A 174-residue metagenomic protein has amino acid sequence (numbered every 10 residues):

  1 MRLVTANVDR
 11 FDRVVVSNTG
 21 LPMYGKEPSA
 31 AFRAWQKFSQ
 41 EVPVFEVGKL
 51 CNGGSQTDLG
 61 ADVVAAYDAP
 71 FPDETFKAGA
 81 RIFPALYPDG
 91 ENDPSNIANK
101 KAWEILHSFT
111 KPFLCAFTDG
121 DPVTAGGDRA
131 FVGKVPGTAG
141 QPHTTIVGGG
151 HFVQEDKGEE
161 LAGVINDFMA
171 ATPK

Functional and structural regions predicted by a protein language model:
M1-K26: Conserved hydrolase catalytic core segment
G20-P22, P72, A85, D119-V123 (+2 more regions): Short, solvent-exposed loop/turn segments at secondary-structure junctions
M23-F83, Y87, P94-I97: Helix-rich cap/lid subdomain of alpha/beta-hydrolase
A102-F109: Serine-hydrolase catalytic core
F113-G149: Conserved loop-alpha-helix segment in the C-terminal half of the alpha/beta-hydrolase fold that carries the catalytic
A139-K174: Catalytic active-site module of serine/aspartate enzymes centered on a nucleophile-bearing elbow/loop
